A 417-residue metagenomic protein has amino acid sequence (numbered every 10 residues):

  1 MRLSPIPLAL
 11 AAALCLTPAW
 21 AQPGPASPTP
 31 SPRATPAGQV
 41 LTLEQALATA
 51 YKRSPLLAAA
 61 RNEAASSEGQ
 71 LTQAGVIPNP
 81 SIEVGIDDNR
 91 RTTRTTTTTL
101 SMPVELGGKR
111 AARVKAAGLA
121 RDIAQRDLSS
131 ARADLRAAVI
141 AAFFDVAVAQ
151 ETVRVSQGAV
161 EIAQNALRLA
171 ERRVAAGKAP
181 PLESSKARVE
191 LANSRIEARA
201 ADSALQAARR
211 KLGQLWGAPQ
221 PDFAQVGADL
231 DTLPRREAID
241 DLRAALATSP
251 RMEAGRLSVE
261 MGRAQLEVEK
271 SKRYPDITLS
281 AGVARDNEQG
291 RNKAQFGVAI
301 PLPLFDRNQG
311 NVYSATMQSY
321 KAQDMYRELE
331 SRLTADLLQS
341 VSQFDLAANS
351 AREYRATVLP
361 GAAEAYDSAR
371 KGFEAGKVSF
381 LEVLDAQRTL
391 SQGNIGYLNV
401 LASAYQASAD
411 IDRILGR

Functional and structural regions predicted by a protein language model:
R2-P7, Q22, S27-T29, T35 (+2 more regions): Acidic, low-complexity, intrinsically disordered peripheral segments
P7-P18: Bacterial N-terminal signal peptides
A21-D87, R94, S101-V104, A112 (+6 more regions): Bacterial Sec-pathway N-terminal export signals of envelope proteins
Q22, A131-A244, T248, S340 (+1 more regions): Periplasmic alpha-helical coiled-coil/stalk elements that build and connect Gram-negative outer-membrane
V40-L43, P80-A131, E253-E330, S340-Q343 (+1 more regions): Small/polar-residue-enriched beta-strand and adjacent coil segments characteristic of outer-membrane beta-barrel
A59-L71, A131, L135-S156, N165-R168 (+5 more regions): Amphipathic alpha-helical coiled-coil segments
V114-G118, P181-V189, F380-Q387: Short, charged, amphipathic alpha-helical segments
